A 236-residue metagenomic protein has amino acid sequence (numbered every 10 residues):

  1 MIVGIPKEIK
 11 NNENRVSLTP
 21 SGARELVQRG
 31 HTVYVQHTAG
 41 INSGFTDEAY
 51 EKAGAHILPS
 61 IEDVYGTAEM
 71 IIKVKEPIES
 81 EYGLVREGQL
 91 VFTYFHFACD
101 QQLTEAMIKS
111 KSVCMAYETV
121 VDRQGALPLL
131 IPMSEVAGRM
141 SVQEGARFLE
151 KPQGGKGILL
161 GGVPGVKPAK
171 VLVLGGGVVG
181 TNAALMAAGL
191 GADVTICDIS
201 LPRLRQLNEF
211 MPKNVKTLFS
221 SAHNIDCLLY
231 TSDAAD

Functional and structural regions predicted by a protein language model:
I2-A106, S110: An N-terminal-biased, well-structured beta-alpha scaffold segment characteristic of Rossmann-like dinucleotide-binding
E8, Y82-A169: Glycine/serine-rich phosphate-binding loop and adjoining beta1-alpha1 elements at the start of nucleotide-handling
E13-Q28, Y34-Q36, L159-L229: Glycine-rich phosphate/diphosphate-binding loop of Rossmann-like nucleotide-binding domains
Q28-T32, A55-H56, M70-K73, K109-V113 (+5 more regions): Generic secondary-structure signature for well-ordered alpha-helical cores
Q36-H37, S60-I61, Y94-H96, A116-V121 (+2 more regions): Short beta->alpha connector loops at strand-helix junctions that form conserved, small/polar/Pro-enriched
I41-S43, C99-Q101, V121-G125, P202-L204 (+1 more regions): Short gly/pro/ser/thr-enriched loop/turn and capping motifs at secondary-structure boundaries
E76, V136, G177-V179: Residue-level detector of alpha-helix initiation sites
Y230-D236: Conserved small/polar residues in nucleotide/adenosyl-binding loops
